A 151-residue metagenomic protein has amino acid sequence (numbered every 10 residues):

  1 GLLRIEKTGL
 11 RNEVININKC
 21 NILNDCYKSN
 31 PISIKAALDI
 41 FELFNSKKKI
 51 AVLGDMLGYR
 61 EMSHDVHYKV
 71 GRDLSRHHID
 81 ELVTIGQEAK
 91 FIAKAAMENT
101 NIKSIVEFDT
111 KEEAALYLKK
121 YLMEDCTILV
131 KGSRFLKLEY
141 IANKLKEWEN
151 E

Functional and structural regions predicted by a protein language model:
G1-E151: ATP-dependent carboxylate-amine ligase
